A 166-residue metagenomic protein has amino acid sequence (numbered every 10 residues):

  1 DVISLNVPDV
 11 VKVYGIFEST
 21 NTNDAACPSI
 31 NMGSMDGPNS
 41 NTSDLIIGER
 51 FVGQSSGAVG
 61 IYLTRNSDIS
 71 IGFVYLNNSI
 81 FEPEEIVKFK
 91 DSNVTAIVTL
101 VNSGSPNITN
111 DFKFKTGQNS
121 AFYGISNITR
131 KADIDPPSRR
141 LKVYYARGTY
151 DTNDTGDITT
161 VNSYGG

Functional and structural regions predicted by a protein language model:
D1-N39, D44-E49, Q54, S67-P83 (+1 more regions): Signature of Asx- and small-polar-rich beta-strand/turn repeats characteristic of beta-solenoid architectures
S56, S92-N93: Short, surface-exposed secondary-structure boundary micro-motifs
F81-E82, K88, V94: Polyanion-binding and phosphate-handling cores
F89-S92, T99-V101: Glycine-anchored, exposed beta-strand/edge motif detector
